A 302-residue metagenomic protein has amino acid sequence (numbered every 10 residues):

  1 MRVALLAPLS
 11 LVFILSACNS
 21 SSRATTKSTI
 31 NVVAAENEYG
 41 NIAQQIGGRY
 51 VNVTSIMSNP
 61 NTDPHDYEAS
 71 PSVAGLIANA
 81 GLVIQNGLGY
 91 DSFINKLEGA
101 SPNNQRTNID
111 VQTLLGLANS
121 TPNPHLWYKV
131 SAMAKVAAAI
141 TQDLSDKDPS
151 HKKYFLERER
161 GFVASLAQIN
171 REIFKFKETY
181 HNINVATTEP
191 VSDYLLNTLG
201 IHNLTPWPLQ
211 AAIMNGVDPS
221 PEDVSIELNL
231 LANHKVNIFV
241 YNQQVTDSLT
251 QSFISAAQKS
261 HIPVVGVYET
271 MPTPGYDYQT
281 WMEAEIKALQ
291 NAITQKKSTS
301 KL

Functional and structural regions predicted by a protein language model:
M1-L6: Bacterial N-terminal signal peptides that target proteins for export
C18-L302: Extracytoplasmic metal-acquisition and chelation regions
